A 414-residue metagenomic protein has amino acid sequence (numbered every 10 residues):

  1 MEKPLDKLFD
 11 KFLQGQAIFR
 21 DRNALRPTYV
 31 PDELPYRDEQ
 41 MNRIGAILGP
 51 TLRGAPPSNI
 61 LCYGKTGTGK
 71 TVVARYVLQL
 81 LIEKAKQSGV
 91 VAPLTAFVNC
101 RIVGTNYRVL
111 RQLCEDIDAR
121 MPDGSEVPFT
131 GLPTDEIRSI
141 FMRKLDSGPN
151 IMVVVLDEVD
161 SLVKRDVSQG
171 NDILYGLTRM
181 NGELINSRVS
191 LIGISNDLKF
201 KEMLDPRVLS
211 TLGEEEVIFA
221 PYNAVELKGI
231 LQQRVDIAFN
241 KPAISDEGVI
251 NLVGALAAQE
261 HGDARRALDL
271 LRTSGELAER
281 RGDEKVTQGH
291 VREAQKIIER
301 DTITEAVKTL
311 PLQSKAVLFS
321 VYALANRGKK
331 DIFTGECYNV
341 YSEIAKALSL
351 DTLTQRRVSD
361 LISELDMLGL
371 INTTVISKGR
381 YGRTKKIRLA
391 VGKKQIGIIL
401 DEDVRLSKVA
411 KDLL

Functional and structural regions predicted by a protein language model:
M1-S58, E83: A short, basic N-terminal segment
E2-A17, P57, A92, I102-Q112 (+7 more regions): Mid-core helix/loop region of P-loop NTP-binding domains shared across ATPases and GTPases
A55-L80: Walker A/P-loop nucleotide-binding motif
N59-L61, K84-I102: Conserved catalytic segments around the Walker B and adjacent sensor/switch elements of P-loop NTPase domains
L78, L174, S359-S363: Short, hydrophobic-biased segments on the C-terminal half of alpha helices that form "recognition helices"
Q79-V91, A119-P122: Post-Walker A helix-loop "phosphate-sensing" segment adjacent to the P-loop in P-loop NTPases
V167, F239-I244, L252-Q313, R327-F333 (+2 more regions): C-terminal helical "lid" subdomain and adjoining coupling/linker elements of P-loop NTPases
L324-L414: Terminal-proximal interaction/regulatory segments of ATP-powered molecular machines
